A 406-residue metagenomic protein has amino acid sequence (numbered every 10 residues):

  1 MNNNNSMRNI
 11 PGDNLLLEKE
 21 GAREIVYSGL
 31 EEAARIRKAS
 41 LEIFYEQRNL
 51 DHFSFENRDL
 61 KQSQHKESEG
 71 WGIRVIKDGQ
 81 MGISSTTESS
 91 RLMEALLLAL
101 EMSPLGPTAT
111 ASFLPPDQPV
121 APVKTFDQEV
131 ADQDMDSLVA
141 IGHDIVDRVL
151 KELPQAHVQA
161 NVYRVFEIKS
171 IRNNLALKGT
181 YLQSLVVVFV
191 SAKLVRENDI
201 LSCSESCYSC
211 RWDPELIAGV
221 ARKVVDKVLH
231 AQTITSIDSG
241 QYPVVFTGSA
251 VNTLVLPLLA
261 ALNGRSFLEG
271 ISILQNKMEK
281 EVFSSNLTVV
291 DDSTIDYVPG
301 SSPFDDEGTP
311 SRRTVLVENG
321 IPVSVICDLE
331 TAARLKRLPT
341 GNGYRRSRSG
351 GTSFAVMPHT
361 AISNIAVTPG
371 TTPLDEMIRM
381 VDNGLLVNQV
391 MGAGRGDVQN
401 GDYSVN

Functional and structural regions predicted by a protein language model:
M1-N406: N-terminal small-residue-enriched
